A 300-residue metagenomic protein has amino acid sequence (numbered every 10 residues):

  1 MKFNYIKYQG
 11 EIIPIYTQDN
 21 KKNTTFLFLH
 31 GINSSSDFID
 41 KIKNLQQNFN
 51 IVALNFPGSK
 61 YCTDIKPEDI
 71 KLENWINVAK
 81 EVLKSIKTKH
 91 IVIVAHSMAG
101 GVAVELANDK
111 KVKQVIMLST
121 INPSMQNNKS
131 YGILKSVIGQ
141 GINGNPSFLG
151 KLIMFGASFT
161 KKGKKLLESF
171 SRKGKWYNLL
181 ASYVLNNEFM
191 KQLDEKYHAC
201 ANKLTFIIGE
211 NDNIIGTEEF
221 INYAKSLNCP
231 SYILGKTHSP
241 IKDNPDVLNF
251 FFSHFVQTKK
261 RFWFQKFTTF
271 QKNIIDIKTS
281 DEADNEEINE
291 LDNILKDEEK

Functional and structural regions predicted by a protein language model:
E11-Y61: Conserved HGGG/HGGXW glycine-rich cap/lid loop of the alpha/beta-hydrolase fold
L45, T205-V247: Conserved loop-alpha-helix segment in the C-terminal half of the alpha/beta-hydrolase fold that carries the catalytic
A53-I91: Active-site loop/oxyanion-hole signature of alpha/beta-hydrolase fold enzymes
I93-A95, L118: Short beta-strand immediately N-terminal to the catalytic nucleophile in serine-hydrolase-like folds
A95-A99, A103: Gly/Ala-rich beta-loop-alpha elbow adjacent to hydrolase catalytic centers
N108, V112-N143: Flexible "cap/lid" loop of the alpha/beta hydrolase fold
Q126, G144-A199: Conserved alpha/beta-hydrolase catalytic His-Asp/Glu region
N228-K300: Catalytic active-site module of serine/aspartate enzymes centered on a nucleophile-bearing elbow/loop
